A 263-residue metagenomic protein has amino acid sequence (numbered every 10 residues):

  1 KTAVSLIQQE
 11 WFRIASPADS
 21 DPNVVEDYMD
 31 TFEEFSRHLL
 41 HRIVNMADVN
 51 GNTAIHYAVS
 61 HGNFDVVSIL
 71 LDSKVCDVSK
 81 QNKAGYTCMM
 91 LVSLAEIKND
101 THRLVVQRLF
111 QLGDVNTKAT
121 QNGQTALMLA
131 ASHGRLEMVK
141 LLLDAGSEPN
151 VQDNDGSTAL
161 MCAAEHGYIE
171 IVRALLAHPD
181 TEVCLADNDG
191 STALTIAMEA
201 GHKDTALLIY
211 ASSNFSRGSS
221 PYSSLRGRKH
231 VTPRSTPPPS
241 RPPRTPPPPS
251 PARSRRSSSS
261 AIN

Functional and structural regions predicted by a protein language model:
K1-S20, A186-N263: Ankyrin-repeat-protein effector appendages
V24, D65-V66, T101-V105, E137-M138 (+2 more regions): Conserved ankyrin/ankyrin-like repeat signature
Y28, L70, R108-L109, L142 (+2 more regions): Conserved hydrophobic site in ankyrin repeats
V44, D77-V78, V115-T117, P149 (+2 more regions): Ankyrin-repeat inter-repeat connecting loop/turn
N50, K83-A84, Q121-N122, N154-D155 (+1 more regions): Ankyrin repeat start-site detector
